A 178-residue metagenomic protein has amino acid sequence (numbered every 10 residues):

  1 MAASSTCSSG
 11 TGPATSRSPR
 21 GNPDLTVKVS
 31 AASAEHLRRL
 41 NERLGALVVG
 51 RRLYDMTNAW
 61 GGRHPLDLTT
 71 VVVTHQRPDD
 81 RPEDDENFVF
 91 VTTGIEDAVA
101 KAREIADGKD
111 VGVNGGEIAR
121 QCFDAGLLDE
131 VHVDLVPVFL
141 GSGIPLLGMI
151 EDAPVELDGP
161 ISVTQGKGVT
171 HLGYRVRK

Functional and structural regions predicted by a protein language model:
M1-K178: Enzymes that bind and transform nitrogen-containing heteroaromatic metabolites
